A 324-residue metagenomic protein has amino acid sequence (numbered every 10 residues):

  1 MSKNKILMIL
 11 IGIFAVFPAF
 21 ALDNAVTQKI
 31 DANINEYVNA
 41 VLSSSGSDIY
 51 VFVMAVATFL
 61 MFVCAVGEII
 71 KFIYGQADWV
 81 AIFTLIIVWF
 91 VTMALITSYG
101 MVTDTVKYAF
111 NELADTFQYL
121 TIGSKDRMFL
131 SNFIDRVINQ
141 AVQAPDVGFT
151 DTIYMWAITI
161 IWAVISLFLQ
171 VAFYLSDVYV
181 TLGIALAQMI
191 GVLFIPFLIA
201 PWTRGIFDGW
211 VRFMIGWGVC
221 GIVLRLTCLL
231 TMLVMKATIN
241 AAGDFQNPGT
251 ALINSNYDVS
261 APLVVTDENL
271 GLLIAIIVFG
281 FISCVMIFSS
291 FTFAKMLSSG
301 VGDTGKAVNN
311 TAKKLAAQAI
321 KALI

Functional and structural regions predicted by a protein language model:
M1-L22, A317-I324: N-terminal secretory/membrane targeting signals
S2-I11, Q76-A94, A109, L113 (+1 more regions): Alpha-helical transmembrane segments and their helix-start/interface "positive-inside/aromatic belt" motifs in integral
F20-I73: Binding/recognition "hotspot" determinant
V41-V56, V171, L175, W210-G221: Loop-to-transmembrane-helix entry motif
V53, A57-C64, I86-F90, L186 (+6 more regions): Residue-level signal for the membrane-embedded core of alpha-helical transmembrane segments, especially mid-helix
V63-W89, T181-G205: Hydrophobic transmembrane alpha-helix segments characteristic of membrane transport and insertion machinery
L95-I190, T227-S298, G305: Non-cytosolic segments of integral membrane proteins
K295-L323: Short, highly charged, low-complexity non-transmembrane loops/tails of multi-pass membrane proteins
